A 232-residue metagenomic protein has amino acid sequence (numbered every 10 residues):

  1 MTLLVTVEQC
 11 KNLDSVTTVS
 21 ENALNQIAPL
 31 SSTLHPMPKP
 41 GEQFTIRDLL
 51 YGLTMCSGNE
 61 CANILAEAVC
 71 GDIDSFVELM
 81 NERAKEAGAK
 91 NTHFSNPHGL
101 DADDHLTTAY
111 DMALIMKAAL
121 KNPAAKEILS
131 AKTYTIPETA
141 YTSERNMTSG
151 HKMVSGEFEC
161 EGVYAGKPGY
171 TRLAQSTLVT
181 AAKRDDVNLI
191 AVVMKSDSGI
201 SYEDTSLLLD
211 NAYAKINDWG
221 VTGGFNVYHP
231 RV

Functional and structural regions predicted by a protein language model:
M1-Y110, A119-L120: Active-site-adjacent loops and short helices of periplasmic peptidoglycan-processing enzymes
A89-H93, D101-V232: Domain-terminus/edge residues, biased toward the C-terminal soluble/receptor-binding domains of extracytoplasmic
